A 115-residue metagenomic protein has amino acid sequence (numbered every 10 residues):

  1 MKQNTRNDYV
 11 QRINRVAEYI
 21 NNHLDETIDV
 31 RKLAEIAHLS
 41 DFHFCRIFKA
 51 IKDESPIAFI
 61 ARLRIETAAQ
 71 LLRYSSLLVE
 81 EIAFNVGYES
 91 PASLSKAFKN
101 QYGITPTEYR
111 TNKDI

Functional and structural regions predicted by a protein language model:
M1-N7, Q11, R15-E18, S55 (+1 more regions): …primarily DNA-binding HTH/wHTH and HhH modules…
Y9, H43, F59-A61, S93 (+1 more regions): Short alpha-helical segments used as structural interaction elements across diverse proteins
N14-R31, A50-E89, N112-I115: Terminal helix-turn-helix DNA-binding modules in bacterial transcription factors
A37, V86-G87, F98: Core residues of bacterial helix-turn-helix
H38, Q70, T105-P106: A short hydrophobic/aromatic micro-motif that marks alpha-helical segments and, especially, helix-coil
S40-D41, E89-S90: Short coil turns linking two alpha-helices in DNA-binding domains
F44, F48, S93-L94, F98: Short hydrophobic/aromatic patch on the recognition helix
